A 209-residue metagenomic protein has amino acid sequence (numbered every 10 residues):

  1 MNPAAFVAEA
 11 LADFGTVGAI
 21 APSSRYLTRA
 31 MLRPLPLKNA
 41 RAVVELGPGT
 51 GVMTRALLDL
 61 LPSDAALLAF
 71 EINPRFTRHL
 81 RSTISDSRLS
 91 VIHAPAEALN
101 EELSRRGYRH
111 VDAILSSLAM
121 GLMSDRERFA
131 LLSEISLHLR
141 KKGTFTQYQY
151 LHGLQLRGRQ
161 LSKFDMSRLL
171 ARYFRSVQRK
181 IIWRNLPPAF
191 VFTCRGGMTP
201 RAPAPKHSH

Functional and structural regions predicted by a protein language model:
P3-K38: Class I SAM-dependent methyltransferase Rossmann-like catalytic core, especially the SAM/SAH-binding loop
N39-G49: Conserved class I S-adenosyl-L-methionine
T50-P62: Conserved SAM-binding loop of SAM-dependent methyltransferases across substrates and taxa, primarily the Class I
T77-Y108: S-adenosyl-L-methionine
Y108-R126: A short SAM/SAH-binding and catalytic strip from SAM-dependent methyltransferases
F129-K141: A short glycine-rich, Lys/Arg-flanked "PGG" loop and its adjoining helix->strand segment in the class I
K142-Y150: Conserved beta-strand signature within the Rossmann-like core of class I S-adenosyl-L-methionine
S167, A171-H209: Class I S-adenosyl-L-methionine
